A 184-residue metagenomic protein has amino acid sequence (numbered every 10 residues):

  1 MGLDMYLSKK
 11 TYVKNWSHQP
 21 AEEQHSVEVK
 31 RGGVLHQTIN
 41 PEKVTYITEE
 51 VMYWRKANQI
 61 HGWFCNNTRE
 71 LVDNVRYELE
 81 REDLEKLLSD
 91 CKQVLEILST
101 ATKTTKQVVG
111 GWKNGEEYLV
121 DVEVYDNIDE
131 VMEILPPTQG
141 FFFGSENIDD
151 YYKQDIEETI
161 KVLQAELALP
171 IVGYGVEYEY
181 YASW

Functional and structural regions predicted by a protein language model:
M1-W184: Acidic (Asp/Glu-rich) sequence patches and key acidic residues that form negatively charged surfaces used
